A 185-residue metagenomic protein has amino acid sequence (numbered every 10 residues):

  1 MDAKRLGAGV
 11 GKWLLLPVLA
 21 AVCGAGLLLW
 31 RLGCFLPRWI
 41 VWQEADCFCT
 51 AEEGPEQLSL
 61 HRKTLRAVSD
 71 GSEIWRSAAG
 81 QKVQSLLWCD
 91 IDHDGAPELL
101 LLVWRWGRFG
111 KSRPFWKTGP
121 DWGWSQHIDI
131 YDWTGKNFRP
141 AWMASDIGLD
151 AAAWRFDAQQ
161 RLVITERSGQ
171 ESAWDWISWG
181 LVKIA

Functional and structural regions predicted by a protein language model:
D2-A185: Beta-propeller-forming repeat regions
